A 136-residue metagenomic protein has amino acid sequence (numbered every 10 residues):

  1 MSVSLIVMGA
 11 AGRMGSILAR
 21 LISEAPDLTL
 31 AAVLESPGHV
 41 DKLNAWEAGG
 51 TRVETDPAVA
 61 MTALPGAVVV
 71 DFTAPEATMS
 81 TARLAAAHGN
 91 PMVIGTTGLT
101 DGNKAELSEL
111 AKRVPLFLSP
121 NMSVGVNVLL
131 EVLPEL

Functional and structural regions predicted by a protein language model:
S2-I6: Extreme N-terminal starter segment of soluble prokaryotic enzymes
M8-R20: N-terminal Rossmann NAD(P)H-binding glycine-rich loop of SDR-like oxidoreductase domains
A11, L34-P37, G98: Residues in the short beta-alpha loop(s) of Rossmann-like NAD(P)-binding domains
L21-E47: NAD(P)-binding Rossmann-fold cofactor-contacting core
L30, V53, M92-V93, L116-L118: Hydrophobic beta-strand scaffold residues
W46-L64, V70-T78: Glycine-rich, highly charged phosphate/nucleotide-binding loops
E76-H88, G95-S119, V124-L136: Rossmann-fold NAD(P)-binding glycine/threonine-rich loop
